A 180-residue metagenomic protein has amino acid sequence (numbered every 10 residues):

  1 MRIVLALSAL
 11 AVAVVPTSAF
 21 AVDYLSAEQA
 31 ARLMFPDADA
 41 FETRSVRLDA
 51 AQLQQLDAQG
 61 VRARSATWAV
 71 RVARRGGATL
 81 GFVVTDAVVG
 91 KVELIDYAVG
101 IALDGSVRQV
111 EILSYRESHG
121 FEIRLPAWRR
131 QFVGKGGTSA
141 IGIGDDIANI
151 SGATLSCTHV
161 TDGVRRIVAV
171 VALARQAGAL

Functional and structural regions predicted by a protein language model:
M1-L7: Bacterial N-terminal signal peptides that target proteins for export
V14-P16: N-terminal signal peptide c-region/cleavage motif recognized by signal peptidases
A19-I150, T154-T158, D162-L180: Flexible, solvent-exposed loop/hinge segments and secondary-structure transition points
